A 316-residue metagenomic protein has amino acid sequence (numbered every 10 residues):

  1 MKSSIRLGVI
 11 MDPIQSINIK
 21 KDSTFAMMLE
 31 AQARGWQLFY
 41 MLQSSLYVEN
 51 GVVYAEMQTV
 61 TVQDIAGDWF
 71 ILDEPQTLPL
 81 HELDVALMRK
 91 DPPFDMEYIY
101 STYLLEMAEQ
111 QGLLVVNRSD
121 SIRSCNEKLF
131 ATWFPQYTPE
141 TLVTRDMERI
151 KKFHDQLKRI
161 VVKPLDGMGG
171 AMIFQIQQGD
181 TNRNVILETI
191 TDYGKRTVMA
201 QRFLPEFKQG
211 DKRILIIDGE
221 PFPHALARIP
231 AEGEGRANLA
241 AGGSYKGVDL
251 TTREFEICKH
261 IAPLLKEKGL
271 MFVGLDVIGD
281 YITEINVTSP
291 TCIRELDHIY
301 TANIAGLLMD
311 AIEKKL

Functional and structural regions predicted by a protein language model:
S4, S16-V143: Conserved N-proximal alpha/beta basic substrate-recognition cap immediately N-terminal to, or forming the N-lobe
I5, M11, S16-K20, E232-G233 (+1 more regions): ATP-dependent carboxylate activation and anion-phosphoryl transfer catalytic cores that bind Mg-ATP to form
V9, L87-M88, Q201: Redox-cofactor binding/interface segments in oxidoreductases and associated redox assembly factors
T24, E148, D155-R159, D166-F255 (+1 more regions): Phosphate-binding site of ATP-dependent enzymes
Q32, E109, H154-D155, K266: Anion (oxyanion) recognition and catalysis
L38, V115, I160-V161, F272: Hydrophobic beta-strand scaffold residues
Q136-K158: Rossmann-like NAD(P)H-binding beta-loop-alpha module
